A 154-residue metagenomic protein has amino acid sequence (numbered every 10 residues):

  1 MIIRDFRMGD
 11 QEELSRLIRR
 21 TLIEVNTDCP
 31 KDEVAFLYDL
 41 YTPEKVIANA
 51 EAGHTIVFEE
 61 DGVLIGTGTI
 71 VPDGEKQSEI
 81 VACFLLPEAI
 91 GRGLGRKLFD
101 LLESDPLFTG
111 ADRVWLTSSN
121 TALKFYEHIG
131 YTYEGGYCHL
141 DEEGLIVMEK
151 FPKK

Functional and structural regions predicted by a protein language model:
I2-R16: A short beta-loop-alpha structural element at the N-terminal edge of CoA-dependent acyl/N-acetyltransferase catalytic
R19-E44: Conserved GNAT-fold acetyl-CoA-binding loop/helix
T42-V57, E79: A short helix-loop-beta-strand connector motif used in the catalytic cores of GNAT acetyltransferases and, in some
V57, V63-V71, E79-F84: Conserved beta-strand in the GNAT
P72-V81, I90, L140-E142: A conserved beta-turn-beta hairpin within the catalytic core of GNAT-like acetyltransferases that forms part
L85, G91-S104, H128: Conserved acetyl-CoA-binding loop-helix of GNAT-fold acetyltransferases
P106-S119: Conserved GNAT acetyl-CoA-binding A-motif
W115-T117, T132-M148: Conserved catalytic-core motifs of GNAT/GCN5-like acyltransferases
